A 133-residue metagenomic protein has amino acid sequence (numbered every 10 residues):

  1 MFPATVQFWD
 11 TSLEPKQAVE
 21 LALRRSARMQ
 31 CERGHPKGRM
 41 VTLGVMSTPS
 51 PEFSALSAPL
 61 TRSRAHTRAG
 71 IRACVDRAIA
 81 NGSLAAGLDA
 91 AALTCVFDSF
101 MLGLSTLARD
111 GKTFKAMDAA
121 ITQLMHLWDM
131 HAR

Functional and structural regions predicted by a protein language model:
F2, V6, E20, A27 (+5 more regions): Structural signal for well-ordered, non-membrane alpha-helices
T5-G38, A90-F97: Hydrophobic alpha-helical connector segments
P15, K37, L56, A86-A90 (+1 more regions): Residue-level recognition of alpha-helical structural elements
Q17, L21, P36-K37, F53-A80 (+1 more regions): Amphipathic alpha-helical packing segments from all-alpha helical-bundle domains
M29-R33, R77, F97-K115, L127-R133: Amphipathic C-terminal alpha-helical segment
R33-A55: Amphipathic alpha-helical segments used for helix-helix packing
K37-L43, A86-L107, A120-L127: Hydrophobic alpha-helical segments that form the core of small-molecule binding pockets and/or dimer interfaces
